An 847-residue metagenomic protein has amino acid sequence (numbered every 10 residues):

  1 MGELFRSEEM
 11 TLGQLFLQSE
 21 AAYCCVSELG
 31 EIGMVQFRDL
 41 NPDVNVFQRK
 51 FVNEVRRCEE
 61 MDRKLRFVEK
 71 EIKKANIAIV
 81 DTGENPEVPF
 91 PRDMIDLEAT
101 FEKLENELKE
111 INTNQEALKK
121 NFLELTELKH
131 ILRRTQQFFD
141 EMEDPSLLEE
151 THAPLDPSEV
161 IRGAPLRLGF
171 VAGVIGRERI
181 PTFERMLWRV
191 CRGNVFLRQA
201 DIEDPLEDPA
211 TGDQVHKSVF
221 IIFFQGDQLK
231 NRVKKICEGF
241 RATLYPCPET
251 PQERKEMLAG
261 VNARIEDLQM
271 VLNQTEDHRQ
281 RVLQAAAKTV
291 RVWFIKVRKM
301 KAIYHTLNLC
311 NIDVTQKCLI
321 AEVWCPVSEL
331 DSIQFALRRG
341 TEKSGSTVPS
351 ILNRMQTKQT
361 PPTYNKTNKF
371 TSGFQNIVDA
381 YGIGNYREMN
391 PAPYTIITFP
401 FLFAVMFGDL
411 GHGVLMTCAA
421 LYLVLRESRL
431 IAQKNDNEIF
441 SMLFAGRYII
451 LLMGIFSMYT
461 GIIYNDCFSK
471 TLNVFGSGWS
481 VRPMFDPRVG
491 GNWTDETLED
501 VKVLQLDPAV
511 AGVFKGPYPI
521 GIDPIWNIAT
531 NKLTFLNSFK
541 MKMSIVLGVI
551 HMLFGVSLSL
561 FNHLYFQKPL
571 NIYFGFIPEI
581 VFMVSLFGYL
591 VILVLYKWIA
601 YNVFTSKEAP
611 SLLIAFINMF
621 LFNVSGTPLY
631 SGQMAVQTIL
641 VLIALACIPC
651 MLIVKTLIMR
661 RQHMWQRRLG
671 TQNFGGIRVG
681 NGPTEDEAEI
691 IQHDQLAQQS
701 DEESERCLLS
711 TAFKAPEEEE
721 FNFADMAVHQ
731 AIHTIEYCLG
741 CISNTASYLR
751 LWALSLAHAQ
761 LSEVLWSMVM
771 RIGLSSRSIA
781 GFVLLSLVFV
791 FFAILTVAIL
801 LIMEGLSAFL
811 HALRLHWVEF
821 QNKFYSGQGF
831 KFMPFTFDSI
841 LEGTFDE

Functional and structural regions predicted by a protein language model:
M1-T395, F399, L410-H412, L423 (+3 more regions): Long, charged N-terminal accessory/stalk domains
G2-T11, Q18-M34, V292, N308-Q316 (+2 more regions): Conserved, carboxylate-rich catalytic/transport cores that coordinate ions
